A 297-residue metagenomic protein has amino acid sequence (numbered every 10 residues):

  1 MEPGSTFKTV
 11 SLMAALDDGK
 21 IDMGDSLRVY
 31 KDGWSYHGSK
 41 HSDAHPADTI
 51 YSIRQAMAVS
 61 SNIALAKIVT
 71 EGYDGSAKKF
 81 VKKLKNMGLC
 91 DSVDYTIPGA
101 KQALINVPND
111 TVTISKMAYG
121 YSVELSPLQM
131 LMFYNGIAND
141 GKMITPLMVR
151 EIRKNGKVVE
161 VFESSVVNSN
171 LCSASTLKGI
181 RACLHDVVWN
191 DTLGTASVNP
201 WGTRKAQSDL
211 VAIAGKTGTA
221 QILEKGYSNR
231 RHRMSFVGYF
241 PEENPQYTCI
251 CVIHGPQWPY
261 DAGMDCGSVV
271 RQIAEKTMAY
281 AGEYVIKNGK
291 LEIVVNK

Functional and structural regions predicted by a protein language model:
M1-G4, V10-I253, V295-K297: Beta-lactam-recognizing serine transpeptidase/beta-lactamase-like catalytic domain environment
A77, C266-G267: Amphipathic alpha-helical segments in well-structured domains
V158-E160, S165, G267-K297: Short, gly/Ser/Thr-rich active-site loops of penicillin-recognizing serine hydrolases
M234-G238, Q257, I273-K276: Membrane-interface anchoring segments and C-terminal beta-barrel signals
Q246, W258-Y260, Y280: Intrinsically disordered, low-complexity acidic/polar segments
G255-C266: A short acidic/glycine-rich loop-to-helix N-cap element
